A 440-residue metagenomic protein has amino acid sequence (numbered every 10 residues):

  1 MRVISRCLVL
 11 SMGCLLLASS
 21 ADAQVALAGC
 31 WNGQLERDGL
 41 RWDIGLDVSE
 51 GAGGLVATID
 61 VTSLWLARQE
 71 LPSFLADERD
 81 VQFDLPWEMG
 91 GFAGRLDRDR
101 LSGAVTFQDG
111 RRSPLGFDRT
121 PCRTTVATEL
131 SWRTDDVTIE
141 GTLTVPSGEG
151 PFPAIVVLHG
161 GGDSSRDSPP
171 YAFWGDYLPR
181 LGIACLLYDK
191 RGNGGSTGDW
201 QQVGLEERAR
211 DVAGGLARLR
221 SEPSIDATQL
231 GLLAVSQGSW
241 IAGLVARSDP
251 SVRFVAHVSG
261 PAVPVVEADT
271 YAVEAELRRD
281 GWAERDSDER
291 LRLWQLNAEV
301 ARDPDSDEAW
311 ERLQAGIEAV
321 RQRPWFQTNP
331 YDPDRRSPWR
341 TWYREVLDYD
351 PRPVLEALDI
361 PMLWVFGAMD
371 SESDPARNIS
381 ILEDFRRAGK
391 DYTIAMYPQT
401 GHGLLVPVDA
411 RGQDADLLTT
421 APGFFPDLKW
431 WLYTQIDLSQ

Functional and structural regions predicted by a protein language model:
V25-L96, A104-D109, T142, P170-Y171: Central antiparallel beta-sheet cores of small beta-barrel/beta-sandwich binding domains
P114-E149: N-terminal cap/lid segment of alpha/beta-hydrolase-fold proteins
P151-G160: Short beta-strand element of the alpha/beta-hydrolase
S164-G175, K190: The serine-hydrolase catalytic nucleophile loop
G175-G195: Conserved alpha/beta-hydrolase
Q202-P223: Alpha/beta-hydrolase active-site loop
A256-A357: Accessory cap/linker subdomain of secreted extracellular hydrolases
L358, W364-F366: Short beta-strand/loop motif that positions the catalytic acidic residue of the alpha/beta-hydrolase fold
